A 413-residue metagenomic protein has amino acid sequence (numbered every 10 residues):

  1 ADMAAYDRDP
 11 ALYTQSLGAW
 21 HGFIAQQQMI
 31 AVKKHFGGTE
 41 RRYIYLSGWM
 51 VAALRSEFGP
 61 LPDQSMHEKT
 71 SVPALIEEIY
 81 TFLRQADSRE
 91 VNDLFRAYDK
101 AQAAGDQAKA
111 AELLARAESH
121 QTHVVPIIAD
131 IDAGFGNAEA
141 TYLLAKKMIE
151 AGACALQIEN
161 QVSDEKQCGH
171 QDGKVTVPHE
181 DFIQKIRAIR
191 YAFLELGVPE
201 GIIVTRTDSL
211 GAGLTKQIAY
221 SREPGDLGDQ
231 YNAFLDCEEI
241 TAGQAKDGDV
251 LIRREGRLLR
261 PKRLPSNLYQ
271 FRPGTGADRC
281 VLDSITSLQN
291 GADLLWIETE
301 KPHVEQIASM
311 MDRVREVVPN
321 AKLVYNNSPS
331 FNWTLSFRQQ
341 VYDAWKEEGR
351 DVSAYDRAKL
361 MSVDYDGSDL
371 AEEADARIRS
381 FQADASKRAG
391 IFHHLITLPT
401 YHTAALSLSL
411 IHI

Functional and structural regions predicted by a protein language model:
D2-P10, T14-I127, I131-Y325, P329-A389: Alpha/beta enzyme core
E305, A404-L406: Extracytoplasmic/secreted cell-surface and envelope-processing proteins
T334, H402-T403: A SIS-like phosphosugar-recognition module
I396-T400: Short acidic/histidine-rich active-site segments
I411-I413: Conserved small/polar residues in nucleotide/adenosyl-binding loops
